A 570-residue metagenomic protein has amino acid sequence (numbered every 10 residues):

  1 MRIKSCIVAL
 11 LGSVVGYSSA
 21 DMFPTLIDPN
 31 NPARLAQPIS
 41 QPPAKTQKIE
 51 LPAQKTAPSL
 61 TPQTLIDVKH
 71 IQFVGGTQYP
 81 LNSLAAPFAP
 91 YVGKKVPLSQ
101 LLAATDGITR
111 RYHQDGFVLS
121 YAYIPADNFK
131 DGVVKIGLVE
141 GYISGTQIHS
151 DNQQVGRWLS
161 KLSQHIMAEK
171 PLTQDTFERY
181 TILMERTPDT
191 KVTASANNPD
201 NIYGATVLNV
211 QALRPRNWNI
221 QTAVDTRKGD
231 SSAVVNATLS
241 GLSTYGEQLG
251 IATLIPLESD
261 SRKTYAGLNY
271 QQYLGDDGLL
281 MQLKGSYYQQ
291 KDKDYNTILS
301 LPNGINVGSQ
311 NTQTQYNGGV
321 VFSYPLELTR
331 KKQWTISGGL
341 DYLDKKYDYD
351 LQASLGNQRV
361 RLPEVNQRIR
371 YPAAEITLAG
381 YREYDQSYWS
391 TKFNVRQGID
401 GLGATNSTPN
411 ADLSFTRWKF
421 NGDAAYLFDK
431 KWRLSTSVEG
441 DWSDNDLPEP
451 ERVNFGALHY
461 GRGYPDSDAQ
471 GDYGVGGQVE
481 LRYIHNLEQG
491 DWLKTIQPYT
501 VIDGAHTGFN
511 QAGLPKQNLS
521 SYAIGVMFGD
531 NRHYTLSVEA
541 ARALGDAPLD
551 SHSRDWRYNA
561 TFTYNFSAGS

Functional and structural regions predicted by a protein language model:
N31, P38-D67, F88, R110-R111 (+3 more regions): Outer-membrane beta-barrel initiation region
D189, P215-N217, L242-T244, G275-D277 (+8 more regions): Outer-membrane beta-barrel channels and translocator barrels
A196, T222-T226, I251-I255, L268 (+8 more regions): Transmembrane beta-barrel strands of outer-membrane/channel proteins
G204, G229-A233, R262-A266, T314-G318 (+6 more regions): Residues that define the transmembrane beta-barrel architecture of outer-membrane proteins
S261-G267, K293-N306, K346-N357, L402-P409 (+4 more regions): Outer-membrane beta-barrel translocator domains and adjoining extracellular loop/strand segments of Gram-negative
L280-N445: Transmembrane beta-strand segments of outer-membrane beta-barrel domains in Gram-negative and organellar OMPs
Y426-F509: Extracytoplasmic gating/loop element in the C-terminal half of outer-membrane beta-barrel translocons and assembly
V526-F528, H533, R554-S570: Outer-membrane beta-barrel "beta-signal"
